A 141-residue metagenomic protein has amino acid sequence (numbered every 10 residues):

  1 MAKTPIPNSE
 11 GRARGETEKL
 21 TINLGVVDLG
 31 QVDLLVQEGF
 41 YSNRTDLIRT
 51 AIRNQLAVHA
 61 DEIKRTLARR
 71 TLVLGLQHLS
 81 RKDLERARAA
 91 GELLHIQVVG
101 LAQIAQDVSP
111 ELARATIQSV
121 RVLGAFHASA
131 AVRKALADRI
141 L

Functional and structural regions predicted by a protein language model:
A2-K3, P7-R12, G30-Q31, S42-T66: Short, basic amphipathic alpha-helical segments that act as recognition/interaction helices in nucleic-acid-binding
T17-L34: Short amphipathic alpha-helix starts
A57-A90: Short, positively charged interaction helices/loops
L76, H95, L101, R114 (+2 more regions): Detector for repetitive beta-architecture
H78, D83-E85, A102-Q103, V108-P110 (+1 more regions): Extracellular beta-strand scaffolds
A89-H95, S109: Mid-chain, well-packed structural core segment of small domains
A130, L136-L141: Compositionally biased, non-globular sequence tracts
